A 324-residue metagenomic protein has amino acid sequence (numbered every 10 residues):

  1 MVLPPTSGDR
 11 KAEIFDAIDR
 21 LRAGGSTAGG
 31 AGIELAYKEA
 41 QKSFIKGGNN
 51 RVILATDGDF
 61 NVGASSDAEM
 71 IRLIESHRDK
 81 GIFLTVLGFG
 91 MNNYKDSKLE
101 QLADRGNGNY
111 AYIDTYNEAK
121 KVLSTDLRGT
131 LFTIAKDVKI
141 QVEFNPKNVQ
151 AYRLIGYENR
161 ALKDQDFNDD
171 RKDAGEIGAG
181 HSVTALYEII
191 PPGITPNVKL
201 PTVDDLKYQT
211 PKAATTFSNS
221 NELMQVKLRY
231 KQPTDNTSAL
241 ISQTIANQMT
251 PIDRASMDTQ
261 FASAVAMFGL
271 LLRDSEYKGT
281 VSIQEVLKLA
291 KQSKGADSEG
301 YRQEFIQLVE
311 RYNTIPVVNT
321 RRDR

Functional and structural regions predicted by a protein language model:
M1-V138, Q165, V198-T216, A296 (+3 more regions): Exposed acidic/Ser/Thr-rich ligand/metal-binding surfaces
P5, L54-T56, V86-G88, V142-F144 (+2 more regions): Flexible glycine-/small-residue-rich
S7-G8, K46, S66, I155-G156 (+2 more regions): Short, solvent-exposed coil/turn linker segments
F83, R105-D114, A119-E188, P192: Polar, glycine-rich mid-to-C-terminal structural blocks that act as macromolecule-binding/assembly scaffolds
V149, Y157-T184, I189-R324: Long, acidic serine/threonine- and proline-rich intrinsically disordered regions
